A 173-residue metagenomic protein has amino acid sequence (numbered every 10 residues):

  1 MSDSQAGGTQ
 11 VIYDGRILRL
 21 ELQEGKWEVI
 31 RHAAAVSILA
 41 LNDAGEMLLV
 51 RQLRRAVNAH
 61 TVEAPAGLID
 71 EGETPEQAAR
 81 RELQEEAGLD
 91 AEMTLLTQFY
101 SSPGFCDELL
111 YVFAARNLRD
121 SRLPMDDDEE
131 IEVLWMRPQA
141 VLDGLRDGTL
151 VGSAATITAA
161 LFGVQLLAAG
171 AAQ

Functional and structural regions predicted by a protein language model:
M1, D43-E46, Q77, R81 (+2 more regions): Replace "anionic and nucleotidyl ligands
D3-D43: Acidic, metal-coordinating catalytic segment for phosphate/diphosphate chemistry, firing primarily on the Nudix
V11-D14, E28-V29, R55, F99-Y111: Acidic pyrophosphate-coordinating catalytic loop
E21-E24, N42, P103-R122, L134: Active-site-adjacent beta-strand/loop module that shapes the phosphate/pyrophosphate-binding cleft
I30-H32, V36-R81: Conserved Nudix-box catalytic region and its N-terminal flanking loop in Nudix hydrolases and closely related
N42-A44, L53, R116-D120, P138-Q139 (+1 more regions): Short loop segments at secondary-structure junctions
A64-L96, F113, R137: The catalytic Nudix box helix
G104-C106, Y111, D128-Q173: Nudix hydrolase/Nudix homology domain
